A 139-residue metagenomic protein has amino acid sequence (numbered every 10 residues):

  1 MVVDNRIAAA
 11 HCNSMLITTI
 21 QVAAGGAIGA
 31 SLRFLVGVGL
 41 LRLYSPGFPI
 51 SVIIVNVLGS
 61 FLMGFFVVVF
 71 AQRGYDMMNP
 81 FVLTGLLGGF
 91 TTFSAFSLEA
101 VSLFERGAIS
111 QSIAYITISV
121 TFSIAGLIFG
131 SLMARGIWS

Functional and structural regions predicted by a protein language model:
V2-S139: Membrane-interface helix-loop junctions in multi-pass transporters/channels
